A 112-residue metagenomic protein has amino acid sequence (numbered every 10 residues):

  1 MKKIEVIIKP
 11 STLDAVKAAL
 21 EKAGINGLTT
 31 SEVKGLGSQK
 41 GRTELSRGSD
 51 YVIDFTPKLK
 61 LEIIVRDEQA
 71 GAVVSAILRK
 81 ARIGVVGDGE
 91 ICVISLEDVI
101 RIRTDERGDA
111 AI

Functional and structural regions predicted by a protein language model:
M1-I112: Positively charged, small/polar-rich N-terminal and surface patches that mediate targeting and assembly and bind
